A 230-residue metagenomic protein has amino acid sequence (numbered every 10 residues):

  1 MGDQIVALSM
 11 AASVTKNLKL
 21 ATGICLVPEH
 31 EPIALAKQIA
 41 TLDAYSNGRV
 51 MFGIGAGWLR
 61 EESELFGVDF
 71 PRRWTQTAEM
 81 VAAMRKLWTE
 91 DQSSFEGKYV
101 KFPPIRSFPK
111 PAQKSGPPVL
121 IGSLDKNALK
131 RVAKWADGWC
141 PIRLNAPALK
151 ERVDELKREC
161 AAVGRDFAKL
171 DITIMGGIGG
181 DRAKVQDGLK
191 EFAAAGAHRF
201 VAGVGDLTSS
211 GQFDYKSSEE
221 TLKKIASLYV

Functional and structural regions predicted by a protein language model:
M1-V230: Active-site-adjacent structural elements that line small-molecule/cofactor binding pockets in enzymes
